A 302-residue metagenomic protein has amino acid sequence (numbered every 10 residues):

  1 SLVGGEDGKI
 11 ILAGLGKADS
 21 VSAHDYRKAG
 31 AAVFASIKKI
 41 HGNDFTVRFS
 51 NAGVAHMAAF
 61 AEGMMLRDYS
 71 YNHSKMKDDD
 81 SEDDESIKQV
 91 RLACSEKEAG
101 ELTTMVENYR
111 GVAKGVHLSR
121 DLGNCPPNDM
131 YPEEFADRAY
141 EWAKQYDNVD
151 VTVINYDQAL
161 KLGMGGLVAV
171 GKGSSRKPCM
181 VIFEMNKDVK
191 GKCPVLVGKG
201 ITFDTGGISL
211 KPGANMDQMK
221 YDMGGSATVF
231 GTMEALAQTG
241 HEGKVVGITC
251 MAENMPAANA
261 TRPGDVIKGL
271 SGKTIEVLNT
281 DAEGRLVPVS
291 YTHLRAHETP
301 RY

Functional and structural regions predicted by a protein language model:
S1-C193, V197-G200: Short amphipathic alpha-helical segment within the helicase RecA-like ATPase core that mediates nucleic-acid
D25, M57-A61, L162-L167, G206-A214 (+1 more regions): Short acidic, glycine/serine/threonine-rich loops at helix termini
S50-G53, D157-A159, G200-F203, T249-A257 (+1 more regions): Acidic, glycine-rich active-site loops and adjacent beta-strand->loop/helix elements that engage anionic groups
V153-N155, V195-V197, E242-A252, R301: Beta-strand segments within the central parallel beta-sheet cores of soluble alpha/beta enzyme folds
C193, V197, N215-K220, T274-N279: Short pre-catalytic strand/loop immediately N-terminal to key active-site residues, enriched for Gly-Thr
L210-T249, G284: Alpha-helical metal-binding/catalytic segments enriched in His/Glu/Asp
G240-D281, V287: Phosphate/pyrophosphate-binding betaalpha-module
T292-Y302: Conserved small/polar residues in nucleotide/adenosyl-binding loops
